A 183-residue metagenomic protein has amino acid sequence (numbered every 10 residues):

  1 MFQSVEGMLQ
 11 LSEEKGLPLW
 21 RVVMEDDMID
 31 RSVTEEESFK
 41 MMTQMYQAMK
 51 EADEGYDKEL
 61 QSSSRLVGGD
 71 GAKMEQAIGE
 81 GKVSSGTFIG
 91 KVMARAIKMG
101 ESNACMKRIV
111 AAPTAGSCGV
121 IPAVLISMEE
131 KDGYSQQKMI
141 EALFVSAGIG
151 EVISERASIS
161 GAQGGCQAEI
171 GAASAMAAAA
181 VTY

Functional and structural regions predicted by a protein language model:
M1-K107, K131: Generic N-terminal targeting/processing segments that precede catalytic cores or assembly contacts
S63-G68, S135-F144: Short alpha-helical "patches" and their helix-cap loops
S84, A111-C118, E130, Y134-S135 (+2 more regions): Glycine- and small hydrophobic-enriched segments that form the cores of compact globular domains
G86-N103, K138-I159: Acidic-glycine-rich active-site phosphate/pyrophosphate-binding loop
A104-A112, L125-M128, S158-Q163: Short acidic, glycine/Ser/Thr-rich loop/turn "cap" segments at secondary-structure junctions
M106-V124, A168-A173: Conserved phosphate/anionic-ligand binding catalytic regions in large, soluble enzymes, centered on
P122-G133, V181-Y183: Alpha-helical support elements that line or immediately flank enzyme active sites and cofactor-binding pockets
F144-A180: A structural-propensity feature for long, helix-poor, extended segments
